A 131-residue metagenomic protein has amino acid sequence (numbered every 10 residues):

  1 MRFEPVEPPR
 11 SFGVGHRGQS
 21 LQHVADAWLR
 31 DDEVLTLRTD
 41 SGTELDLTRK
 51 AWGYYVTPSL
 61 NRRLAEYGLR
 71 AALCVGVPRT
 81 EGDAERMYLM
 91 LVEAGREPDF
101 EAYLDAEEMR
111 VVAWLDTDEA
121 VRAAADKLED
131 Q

Functional and structural regions predicted by a protein language model:
R2-Y67: N-terminal accessory interaction module
E4-V6, R70-G82: A short beta-strand micro-motif
W28, E44, L91, A113-E119: Acidic, low-complexity intrinsically disordered regions
V34, D40, R62-A65, T80-D83 (+2 more regions): Exposed regions on extracellular, virion, or secretory-pathway luminal proteins
A51, Y55, L104-Q131: Short, mixed-charge low-complexity intrinsically disordered segments
A65-A71, L104: Eukaryote-specific, low-hydrophobicity, charge-rich regions
C74-R79, Y88-R96: Long, charge-dense low-complexity segments
V92-M109: A short, charged, amphipathic alpha-helix used as a generic interaction element across diverse proteins
